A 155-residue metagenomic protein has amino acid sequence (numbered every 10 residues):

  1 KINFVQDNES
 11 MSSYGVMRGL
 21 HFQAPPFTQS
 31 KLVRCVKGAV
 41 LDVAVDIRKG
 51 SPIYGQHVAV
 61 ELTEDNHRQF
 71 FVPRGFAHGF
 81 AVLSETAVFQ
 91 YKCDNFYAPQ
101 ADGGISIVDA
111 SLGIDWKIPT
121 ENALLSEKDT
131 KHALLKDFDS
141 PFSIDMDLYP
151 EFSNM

Functional and structural regions predicted by a protein language model:
K1-R68, S84-T86, C93, A98-D102 (+1 more regions): Non-catalytic, conserved peripheral segments adjacent to functional cores
F70, H78-L83: Short beta-strand His + acidic residue motifs that chelate non-heme Fe in jelly-roll/DSBH and cupin folds
